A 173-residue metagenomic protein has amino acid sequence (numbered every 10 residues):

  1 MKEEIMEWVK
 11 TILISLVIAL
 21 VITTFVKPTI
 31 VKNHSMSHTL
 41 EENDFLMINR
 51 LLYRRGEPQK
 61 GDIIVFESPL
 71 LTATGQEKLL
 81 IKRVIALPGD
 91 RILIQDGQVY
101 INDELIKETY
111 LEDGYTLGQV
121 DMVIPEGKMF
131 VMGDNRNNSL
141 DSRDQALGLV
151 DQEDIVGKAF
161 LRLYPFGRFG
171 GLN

Functional and structural regions predicted by a protein language model:
M1-L79, V150-D154, K158-N173: Protein maturation boundaries and topogenic segments
F45, I63, R91, K128-M129: Residue-level marker of beta-strand positions
R55, N138-S139: Active-site environment of divalent metal-dependent phosphoester hydrolases
L79-R83, L87-E104: Mid-length scaffold segments of soluble, non-membrane domains
I101-L117: PP2C/PPM family metal-dependent serine/threonine protein phosphatase catalytic domain, recognizing the conserved
G118-M122: Exposed aromatic-hydrophobic patches
G133: Phosphate/adenylate-binding glycine loop and adjacent helical scaffold
